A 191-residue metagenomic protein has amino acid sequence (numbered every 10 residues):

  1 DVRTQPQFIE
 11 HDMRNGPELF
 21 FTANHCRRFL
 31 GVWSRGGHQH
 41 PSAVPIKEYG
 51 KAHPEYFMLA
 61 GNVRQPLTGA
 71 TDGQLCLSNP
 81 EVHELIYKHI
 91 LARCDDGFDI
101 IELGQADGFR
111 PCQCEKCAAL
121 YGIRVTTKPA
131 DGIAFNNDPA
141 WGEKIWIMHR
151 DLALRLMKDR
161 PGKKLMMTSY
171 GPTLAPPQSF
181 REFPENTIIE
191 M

Functional and structural regions predicted by a protein language model:
D1-R150, M157-P161, M166-S169, I188-M191: Feature activates predominantly on carbohydrate-active enzymes
Y170-F180: Alpha-helical scaffolding within the catalytic cores of extracellular/periplasmic polymer-degrading hydrolases
F180-T187: Short, surface-exposed basic-aromatic patches at helix termini and helix-loop junctions that form
